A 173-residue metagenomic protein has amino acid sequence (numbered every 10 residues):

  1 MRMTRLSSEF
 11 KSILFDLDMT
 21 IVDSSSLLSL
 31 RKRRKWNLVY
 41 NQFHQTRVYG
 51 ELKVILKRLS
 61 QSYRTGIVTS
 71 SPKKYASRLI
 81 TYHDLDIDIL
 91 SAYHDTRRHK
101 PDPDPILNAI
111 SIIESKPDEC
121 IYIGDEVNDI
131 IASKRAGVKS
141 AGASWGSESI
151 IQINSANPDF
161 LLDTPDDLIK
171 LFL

Functional and structural regions predicted by a protein language model:
M1-V48: Active-site neighborhood of HAD-like aspartate-dependent phosphohydrolases
L6-S8, Q61-Y63, I113-E119: Glycine-rich phosphate-binding loop signature in dinucleotide/nucleotide-binding domains
S12, P103-I130: Conserved Lys-Pro-Asp/Glu-containing loop-to-beta segment of HAD-superfamily phosphomonoesterases, centered on
T20, T69-S71: Conserved phosphate-coupling serine/threonine residues in phosphotransfer and NTP-handling enzymes
Y40-I67, S77, T81, P103: Short, acidic loop-to-helix structural element flanking the phosphoryl-transfer center in phosphate-processing enzymes
K53-Q61, I110, I130-K134: Surface-exposed amphipathic alpha-helices with a cationic face
D86-K100: A short, structured active-site edge motif that brings together acidic residues
I121-L161: Acidic, Mg2+-coordinating phosphoryl-transfer loop and its flanking beta/alpha structural elements, shared across
